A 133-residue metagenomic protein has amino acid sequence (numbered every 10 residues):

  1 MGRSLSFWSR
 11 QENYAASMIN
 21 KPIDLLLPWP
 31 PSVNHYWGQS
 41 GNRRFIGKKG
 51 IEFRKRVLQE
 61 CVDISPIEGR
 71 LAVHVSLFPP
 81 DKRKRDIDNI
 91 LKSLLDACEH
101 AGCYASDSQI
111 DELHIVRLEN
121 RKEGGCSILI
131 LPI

Functional and structural regions predicted by a protein language model:
G2-I133: Acidic, proline/glycine-enriched N-terminal capping motif
